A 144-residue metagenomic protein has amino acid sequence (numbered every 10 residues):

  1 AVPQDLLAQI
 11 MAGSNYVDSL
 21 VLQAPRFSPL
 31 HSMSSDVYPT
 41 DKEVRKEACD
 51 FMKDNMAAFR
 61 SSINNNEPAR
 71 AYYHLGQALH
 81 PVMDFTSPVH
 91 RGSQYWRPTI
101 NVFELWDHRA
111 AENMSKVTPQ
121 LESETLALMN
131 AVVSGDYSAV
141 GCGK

Functional and structural regions predicted by a protein language model:
A1-G76, P81-D84, P88-K144: N-terminal, motif-rich segments that launch catalysis or mediate targeting to/interaction with membranes, typified by
